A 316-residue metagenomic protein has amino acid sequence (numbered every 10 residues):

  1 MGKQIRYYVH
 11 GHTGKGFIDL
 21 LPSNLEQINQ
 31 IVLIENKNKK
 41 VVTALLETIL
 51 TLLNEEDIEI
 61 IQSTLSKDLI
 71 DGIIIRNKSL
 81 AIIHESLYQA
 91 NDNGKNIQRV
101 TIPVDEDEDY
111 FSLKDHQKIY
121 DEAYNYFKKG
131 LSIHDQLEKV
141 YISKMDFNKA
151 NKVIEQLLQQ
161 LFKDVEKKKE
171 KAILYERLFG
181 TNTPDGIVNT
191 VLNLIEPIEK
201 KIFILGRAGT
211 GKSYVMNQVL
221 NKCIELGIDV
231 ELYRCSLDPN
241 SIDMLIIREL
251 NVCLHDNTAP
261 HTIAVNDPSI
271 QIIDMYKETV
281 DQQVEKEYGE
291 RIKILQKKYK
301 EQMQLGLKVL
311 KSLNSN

Functional and structural regions predicted by a protein language model:
M1-G16, N24, Q30, L50-Y110 (+1 more regions): Conserved nucleotide-sensing/catalytic segment adjacent to the nucleotide-binding pocket in NTP-handling enzymes
M1-S23, D121, N148-L194: N-terminal pre-Walker A segment at the start of P-loop NTPase domains
I18-L21, N38-V42, I75: Non-catalytic regulatory/linker segments of enzymes
E26-Q27, P197: Short, flexible coil/linker segments at domain boundaries that flank nucleotide/cofactor-interacting
Q30-T51, V188, E199-C223: Glycine-rich phosphate-binding P-loop
K39, L87, K128, A259 (+1 more regions): Residue-level marker of positions within ordered structural domains that often coincide with functionally constrained
F111-E166, E287, R291-N316: An accessory alpha-helical subdomain
L194-I195, M244: Short, conserved, surface-exposed binding loops centered on an aromatic residue
